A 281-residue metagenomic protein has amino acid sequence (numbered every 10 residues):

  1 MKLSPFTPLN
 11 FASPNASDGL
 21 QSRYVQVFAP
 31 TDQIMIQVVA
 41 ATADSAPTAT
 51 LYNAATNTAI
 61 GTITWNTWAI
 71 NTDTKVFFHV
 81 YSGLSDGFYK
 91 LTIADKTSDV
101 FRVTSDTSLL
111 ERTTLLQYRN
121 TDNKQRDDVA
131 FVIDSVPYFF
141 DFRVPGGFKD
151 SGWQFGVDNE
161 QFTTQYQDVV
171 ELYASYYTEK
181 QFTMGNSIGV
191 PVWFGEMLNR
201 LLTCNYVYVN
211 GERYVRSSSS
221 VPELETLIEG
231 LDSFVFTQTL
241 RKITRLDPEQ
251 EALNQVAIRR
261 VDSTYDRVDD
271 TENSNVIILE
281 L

Functional and structural regions predicted by a protein language model:
M1-N123: Preference for solvent-exposed, low-hydrophobicity sequence contexts
V100-L281: Extracellular/virion structural assembly segments
